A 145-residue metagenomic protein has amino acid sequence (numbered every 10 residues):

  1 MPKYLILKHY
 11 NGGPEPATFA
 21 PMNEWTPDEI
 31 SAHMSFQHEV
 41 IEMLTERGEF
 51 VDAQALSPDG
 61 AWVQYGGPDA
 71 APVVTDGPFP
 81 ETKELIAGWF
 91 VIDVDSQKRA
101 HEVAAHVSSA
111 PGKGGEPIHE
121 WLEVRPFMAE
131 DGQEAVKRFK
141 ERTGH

Functional and structural regions predicted by a protein language model:
M1-H145: Conserved, structured core segments of small domains
